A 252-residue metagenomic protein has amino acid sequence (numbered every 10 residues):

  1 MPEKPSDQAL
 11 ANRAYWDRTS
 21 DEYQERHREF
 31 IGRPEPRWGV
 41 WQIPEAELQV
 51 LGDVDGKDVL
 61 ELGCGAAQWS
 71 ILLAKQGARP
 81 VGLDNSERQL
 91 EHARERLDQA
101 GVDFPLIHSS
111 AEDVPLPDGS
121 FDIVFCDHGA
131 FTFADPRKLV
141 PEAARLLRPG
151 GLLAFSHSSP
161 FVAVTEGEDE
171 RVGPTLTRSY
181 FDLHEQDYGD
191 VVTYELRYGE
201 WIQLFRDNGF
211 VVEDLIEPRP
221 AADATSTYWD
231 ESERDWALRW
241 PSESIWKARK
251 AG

Functional and structural regions predicted by a protein language model:
M1-F30: N-terminal, positively charged/glycine-rich alpha-helical extensions of SAM-dependent methyltransferases
E29-K57: Conserved alpha-helix/loop element of class I SAM-dependent methyltransferases that forms part of the SAM/SAH-binding
D58-D113: Class I SAM-dependent methyltransferase SAM/SAH-binding core
E112-I123: A short acidic, Gly/Pro-enriched loop at the edge of an enzyme's catalytic core that lines a small-molecule cofactor
I123-R137: A short SAM/SAH-binding and catalytic strip from SAM-dependent methyltransferases
R137-L152: A short glycine-rich, Lys/Arg-flanked "PGG" loop and its adjoining helix->strand segment in the class I
L152-H184: Conserved class I S-adenosyl-L-methionine
V192-L215: Short alpha-helix
